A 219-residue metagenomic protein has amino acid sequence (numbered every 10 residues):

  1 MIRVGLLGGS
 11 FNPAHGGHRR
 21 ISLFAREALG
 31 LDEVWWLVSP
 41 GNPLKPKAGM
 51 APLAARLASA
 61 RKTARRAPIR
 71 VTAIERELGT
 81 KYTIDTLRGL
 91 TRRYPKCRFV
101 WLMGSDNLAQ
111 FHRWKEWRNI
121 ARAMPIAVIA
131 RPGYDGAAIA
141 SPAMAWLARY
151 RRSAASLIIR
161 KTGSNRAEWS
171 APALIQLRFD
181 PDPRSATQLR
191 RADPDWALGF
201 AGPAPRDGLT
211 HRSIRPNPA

Functional and structural regions predicted by a protein language model:
M1-A219: Nucleotidyltransferase catalytic core that binds NTPs
